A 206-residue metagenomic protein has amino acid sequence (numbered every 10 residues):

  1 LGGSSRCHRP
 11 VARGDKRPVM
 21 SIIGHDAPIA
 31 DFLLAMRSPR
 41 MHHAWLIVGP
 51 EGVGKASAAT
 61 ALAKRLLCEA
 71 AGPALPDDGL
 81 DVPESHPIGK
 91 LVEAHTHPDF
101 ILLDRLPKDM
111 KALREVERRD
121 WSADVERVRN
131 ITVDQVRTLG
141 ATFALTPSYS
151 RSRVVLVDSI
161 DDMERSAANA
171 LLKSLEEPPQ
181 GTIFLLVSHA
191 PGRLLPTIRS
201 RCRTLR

Functional and structural regions predicted by a protein language model:
G2-G3, G14: Residue-identity detector for glycine
G14-S166: Clamp-loader machinery-focused feature within the broader ASCE/P-loop NTPase space
A144, N169-I183: Conserved catalytic/switch belt of AAA+ P-loop NTPases
S150-V154, P179-L185: Loop/turn-to-beta-strand initiation segments
S159-M163, L175, P191: Conserved Walker B
H189-L195: Short, glycine/polar-rich helix-capping loops at beta-to-alpha or helix-loop-helix junctions that flank or form
T197-R206: A short helix-turn-beta junction within AAA+ P-loop NTPase domains corresponding to the substrate/partner-engaging
